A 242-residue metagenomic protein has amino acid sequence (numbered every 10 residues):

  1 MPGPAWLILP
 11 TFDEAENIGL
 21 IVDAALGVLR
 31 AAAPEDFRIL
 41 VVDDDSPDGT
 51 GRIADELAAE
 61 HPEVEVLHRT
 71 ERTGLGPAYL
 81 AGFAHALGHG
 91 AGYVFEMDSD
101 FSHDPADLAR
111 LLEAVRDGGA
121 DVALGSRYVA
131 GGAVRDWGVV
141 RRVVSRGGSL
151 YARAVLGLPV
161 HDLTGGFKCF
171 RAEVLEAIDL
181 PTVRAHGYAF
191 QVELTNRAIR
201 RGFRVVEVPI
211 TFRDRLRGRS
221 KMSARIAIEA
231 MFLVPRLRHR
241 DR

Functional and structural regions predicted by a protein language model:
P4-W6, R38, E193: Cell-envelope/extracellular polymer assembly enzymes that use nucleotide-activated donors
E14-R30: Short, well-formed alpha-helical segments that are part of the catalytic scaffolds of diverse glycosyltransferases
E16-L20, D48-L57: Acidic helix N-cap motif at the loop->helix transition within catalytic regions of sugar-transfer enzymes
A33-D45, L67-H68: Short beta-strand/loop segment that forms part of the nucleotide-sugar
D43-R52, F101: A conserved acidic beta->alpha catalytic loop
R69-G88, Y93, P105-Y188, R215-A230 (+1 more regions): Acceptor/aglycone-binding surface of glycosyltransferases and processive sugar-polymer synthases
P159, T182-H186, T195-F212: Catalytic donor-sugar/metal-binding loop of nucleotide-sugar-dependent glycosyltransferases
